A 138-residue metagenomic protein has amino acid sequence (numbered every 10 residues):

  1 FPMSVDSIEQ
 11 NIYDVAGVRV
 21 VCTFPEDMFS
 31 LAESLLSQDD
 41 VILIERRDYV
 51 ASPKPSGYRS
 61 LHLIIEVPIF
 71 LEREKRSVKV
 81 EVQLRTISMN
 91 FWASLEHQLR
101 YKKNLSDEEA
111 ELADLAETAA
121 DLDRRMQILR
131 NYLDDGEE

Functional and structural regions predicted by a protein language model:
F1-G17: A glycine-rich, hydrophobic loop/mini-helix early in the fold
E9, C22-I128: Long beta-strand-rich cores associated with HINT superfamily self-processing modules
L129-E138: Intrinsically disordered, low-complexity acidic/polar and Pro/Ser/Thr-rich regulatory regions that often function as
